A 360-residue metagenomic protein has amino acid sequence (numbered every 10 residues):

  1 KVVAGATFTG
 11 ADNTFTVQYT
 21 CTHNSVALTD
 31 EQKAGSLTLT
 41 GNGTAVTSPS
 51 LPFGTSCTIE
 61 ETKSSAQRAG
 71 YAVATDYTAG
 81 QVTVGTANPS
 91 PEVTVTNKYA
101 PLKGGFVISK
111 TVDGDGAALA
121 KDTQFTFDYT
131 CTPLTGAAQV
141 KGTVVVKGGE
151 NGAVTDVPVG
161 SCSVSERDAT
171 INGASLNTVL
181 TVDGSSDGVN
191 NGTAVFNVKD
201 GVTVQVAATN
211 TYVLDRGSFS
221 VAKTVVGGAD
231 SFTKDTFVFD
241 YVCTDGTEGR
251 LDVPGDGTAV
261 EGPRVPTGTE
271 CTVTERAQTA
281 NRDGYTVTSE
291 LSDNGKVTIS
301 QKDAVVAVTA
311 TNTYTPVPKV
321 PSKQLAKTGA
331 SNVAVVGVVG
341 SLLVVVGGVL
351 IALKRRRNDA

Functional and structural regions predicted by a protein language model:
K1-A360: Solvent-exposed loop/turn and edge beta-strand elements of beta-rich ligand-binding domains
